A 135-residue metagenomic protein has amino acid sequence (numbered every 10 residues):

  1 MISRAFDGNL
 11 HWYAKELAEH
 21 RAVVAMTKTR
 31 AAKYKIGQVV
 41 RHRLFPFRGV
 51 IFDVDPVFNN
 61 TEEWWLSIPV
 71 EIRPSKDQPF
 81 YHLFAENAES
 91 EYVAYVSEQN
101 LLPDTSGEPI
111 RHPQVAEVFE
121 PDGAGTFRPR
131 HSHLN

Functional and structural regions predicted by a protein language model:
I2-V39, L44-R48, D55-F58, R130-N135: Mixed-charge, Lys/Arg-rich low-complexity intrinsically disordered regions
V24-K35, V39-H42, D55-E98: Basic, polyanion-binding surface patches
R48-V50, H82: Generic detector of isolated residues embedded in canonical secondary-structure elements
R73-N135: Intrinsically disordered, low-complexity, charged/polar segments
